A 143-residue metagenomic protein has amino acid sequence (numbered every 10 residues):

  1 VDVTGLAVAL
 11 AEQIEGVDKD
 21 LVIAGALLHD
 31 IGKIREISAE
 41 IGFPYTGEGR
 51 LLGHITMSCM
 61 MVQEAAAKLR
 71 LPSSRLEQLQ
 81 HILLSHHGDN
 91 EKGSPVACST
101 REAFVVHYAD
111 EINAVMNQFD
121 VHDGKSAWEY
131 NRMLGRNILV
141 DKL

Functional and structural regions predicted by a protein language model:
V1: Conserved structured catalytic cores and adjacent interaction surfaces of nucleotide-binding/hydrolyzing enzymes
V8-H122: Divalent metal-dependent catalytic cores for phosphoryl transfer on phosphate-bearing substrates
L27, H107, G124-K125, E129-N137 (+1 more regions): N-terminal intrinsically disordered, cationic/polar leader segments that include organellar targeting peptides
